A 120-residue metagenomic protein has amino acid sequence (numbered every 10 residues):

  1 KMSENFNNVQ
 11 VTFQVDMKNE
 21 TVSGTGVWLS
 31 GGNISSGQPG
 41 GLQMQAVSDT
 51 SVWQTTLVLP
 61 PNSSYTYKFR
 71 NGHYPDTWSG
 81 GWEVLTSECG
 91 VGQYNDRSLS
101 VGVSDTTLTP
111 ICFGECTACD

Functional and structural regions predicted by a protein language model:
K1-S3, L99-D120: Compositionally biased low-complexity segments at domain edges in trafficked proteins and select soluble regulators
N5-N7, E20-T21: Short, solvent-exposed loop/linker segments at the N-terminal edge of repeated beta-sheet extracellular domains
F6-Q10, T50-V52: A general secondary-structure signal for short beta-strands and their flanking turns/coil in non-transmembrane regions
V9-M17: A short, amphipathic beta-strand motif
V15, T21, D105-T106: Intrinsically disordered, low-complexity regulatory segments of eukaryotic and viral DNA/chromatin-associated proteins
N19-N62, G72-S100: Aromatic-rich carbohydrate-binding modules that target alpha-glucans
S63-Y67: Exposed beta-strand face motif in extracellular beta-rich ectodomains
